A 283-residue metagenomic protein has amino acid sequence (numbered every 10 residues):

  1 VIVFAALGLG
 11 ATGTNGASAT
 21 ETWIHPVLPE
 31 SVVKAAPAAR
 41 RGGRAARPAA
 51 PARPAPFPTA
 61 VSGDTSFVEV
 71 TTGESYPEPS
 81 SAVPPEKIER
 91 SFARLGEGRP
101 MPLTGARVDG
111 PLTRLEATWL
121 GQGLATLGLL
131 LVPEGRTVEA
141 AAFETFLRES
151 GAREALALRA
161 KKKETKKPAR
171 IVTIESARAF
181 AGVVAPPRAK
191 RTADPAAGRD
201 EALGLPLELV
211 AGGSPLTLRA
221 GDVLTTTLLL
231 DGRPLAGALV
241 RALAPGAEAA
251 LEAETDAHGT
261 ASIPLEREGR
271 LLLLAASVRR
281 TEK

Functional and structural regions predicted by a protein language model:
V1-G10: Bacterial N-terminal signal peptides
G16-R47, A52-F67, E154-L224, L229-A236 (+1 more regions): Beta-strand-rich domain onsets/edges
T72-S81: Short amphipathic, basic-aromatic surface patches that mediate peripheral association with negatively charged
P84-E86, G232-L243: Short, ordered, surface-exposed loop/turn motifs in non-cytosolic proteins
E89-R99, L239-A253: Short amphipathic beta-strand segments in non-cytosolic proteins
L103-V108, E252-D256: Short beta-strand segments within Ig-like beta-sandwich modules, predominantly Fibronectin type-III
P111-T113, G121, T255-G269: Glycine-centered loop-to-beta-strand initiation motif
V132-A140, R279-K283: Short acidic/polar inter-strand loop motif in beta-rich domains
